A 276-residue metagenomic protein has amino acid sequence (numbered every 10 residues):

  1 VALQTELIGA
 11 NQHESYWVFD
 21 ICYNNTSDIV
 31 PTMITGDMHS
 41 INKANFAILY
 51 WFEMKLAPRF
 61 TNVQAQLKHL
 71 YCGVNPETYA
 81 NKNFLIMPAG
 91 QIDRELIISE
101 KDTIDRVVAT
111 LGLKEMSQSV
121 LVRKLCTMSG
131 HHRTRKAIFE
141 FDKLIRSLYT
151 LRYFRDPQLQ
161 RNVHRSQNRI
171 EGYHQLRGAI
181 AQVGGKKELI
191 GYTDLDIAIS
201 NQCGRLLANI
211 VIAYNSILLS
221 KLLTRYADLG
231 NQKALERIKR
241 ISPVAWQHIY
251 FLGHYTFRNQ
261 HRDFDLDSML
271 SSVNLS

Functional and structural regions predicted by a protein language model:
V1-I98: Catalytic or ion-translocation cores adjacent to nucleophile or general acid/base/metal-coordination motifs in diverse
K82, I86-S276: Long, compositionally biased intrinsically disordered regions
